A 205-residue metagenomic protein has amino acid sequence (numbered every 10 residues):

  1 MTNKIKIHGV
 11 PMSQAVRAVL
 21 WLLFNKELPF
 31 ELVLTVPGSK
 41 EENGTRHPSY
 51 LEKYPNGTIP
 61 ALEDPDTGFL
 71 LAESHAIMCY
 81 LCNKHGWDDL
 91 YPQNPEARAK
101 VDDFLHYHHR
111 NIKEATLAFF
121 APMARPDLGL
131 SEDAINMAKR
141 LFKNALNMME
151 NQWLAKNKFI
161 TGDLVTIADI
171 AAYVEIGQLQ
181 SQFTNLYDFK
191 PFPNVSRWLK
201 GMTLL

Functional and structural regions predicted by a protein language model:
M1-N136, R140, L164: GST-like domain detector, emphasizing the conserved glutathione-binding G-site in the N-terminal thioredoxin-like
L81, K100, L105-L204: GST-like fold's C-terminal all-alpha helical module
